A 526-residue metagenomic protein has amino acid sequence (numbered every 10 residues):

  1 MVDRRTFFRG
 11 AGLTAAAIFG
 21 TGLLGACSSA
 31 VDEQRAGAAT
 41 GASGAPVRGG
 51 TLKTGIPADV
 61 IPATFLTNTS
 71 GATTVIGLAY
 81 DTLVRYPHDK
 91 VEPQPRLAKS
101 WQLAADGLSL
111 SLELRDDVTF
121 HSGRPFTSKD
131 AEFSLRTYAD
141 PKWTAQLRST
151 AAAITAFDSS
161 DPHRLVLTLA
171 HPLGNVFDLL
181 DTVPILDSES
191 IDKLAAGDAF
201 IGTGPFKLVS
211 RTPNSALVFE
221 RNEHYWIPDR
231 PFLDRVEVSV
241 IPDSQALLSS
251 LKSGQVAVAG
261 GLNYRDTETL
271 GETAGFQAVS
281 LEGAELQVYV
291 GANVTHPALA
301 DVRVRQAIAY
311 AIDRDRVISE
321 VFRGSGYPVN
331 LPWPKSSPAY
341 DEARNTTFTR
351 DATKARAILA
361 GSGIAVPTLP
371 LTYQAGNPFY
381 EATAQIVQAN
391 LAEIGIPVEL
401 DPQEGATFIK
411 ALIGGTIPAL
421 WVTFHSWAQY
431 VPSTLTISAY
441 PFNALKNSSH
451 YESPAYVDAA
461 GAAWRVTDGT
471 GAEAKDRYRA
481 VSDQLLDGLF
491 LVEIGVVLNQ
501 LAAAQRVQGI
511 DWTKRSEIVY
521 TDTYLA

Functional and structural regions predicted by a protein language model:
K53, T127-R136, P162-T168, G204-P205 (+5 more regions): Alpha-helical secondary-structure segments
G55-A105, R136, I201-G202: N-terminal lobe/hinge region of extracytoplasmic solute-binding protein
P87-H88, L173, L180-P231, R235: Gly/Pro-rich hinge or "lid" segments in bacterial periplasmic/extracellular proteins
E113, L147-E189, S210: Surface-exposed binding/hinge segments that line and control ligand-binding clefts or catalytic entry sites
H224-T269, P397: Ligand-site clamp/hinge motif
Y327-G361, N377-Y380, G469: Structural transition elements
E399-P402, A406-F408, I437-Q505, A526: Extracytoplasmic/peripheral linker and loop segments enriched in polar/acidic and small residues with frequent Thr/Pro
L501-A526: Long beta-strand-rich cores associated with HINT superfamily self-processing modules
